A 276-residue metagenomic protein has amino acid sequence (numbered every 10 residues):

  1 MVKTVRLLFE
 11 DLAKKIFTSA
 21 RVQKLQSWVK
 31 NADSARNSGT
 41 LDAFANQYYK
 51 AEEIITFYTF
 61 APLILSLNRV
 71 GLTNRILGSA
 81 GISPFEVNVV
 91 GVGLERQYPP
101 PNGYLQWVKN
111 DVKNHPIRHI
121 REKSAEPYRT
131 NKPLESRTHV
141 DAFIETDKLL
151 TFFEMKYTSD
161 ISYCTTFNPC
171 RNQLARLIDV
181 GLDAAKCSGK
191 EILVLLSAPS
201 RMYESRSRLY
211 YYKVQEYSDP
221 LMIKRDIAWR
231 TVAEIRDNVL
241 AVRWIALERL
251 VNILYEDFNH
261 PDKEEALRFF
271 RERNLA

Functional and structural regions predicted by a protein language model:
M1-A276: Charged, terminal alpha-helix-loop-beta segments that serve as non-catalytic nucleic-acid engagement and/or assembly
